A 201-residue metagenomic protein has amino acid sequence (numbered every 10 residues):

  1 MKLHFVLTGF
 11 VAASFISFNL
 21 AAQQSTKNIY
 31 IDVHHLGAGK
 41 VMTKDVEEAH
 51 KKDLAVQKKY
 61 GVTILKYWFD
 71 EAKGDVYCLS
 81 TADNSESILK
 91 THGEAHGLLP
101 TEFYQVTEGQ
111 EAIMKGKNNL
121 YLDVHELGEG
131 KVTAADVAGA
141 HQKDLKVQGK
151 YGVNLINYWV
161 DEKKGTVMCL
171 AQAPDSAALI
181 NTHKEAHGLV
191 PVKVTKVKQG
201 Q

Functional and structural regions predicted by a protein language model:
M1-Q24: Bacterial Sec-dependent N-terminal signal peptides
A21-K59, T63-L65, F69-G74, E86-I156 (+4 more regions): Short S/T/G/P-rich N-terminal loop/turn motif that feeds into the first structured element of a domain
L79-T81, L170-Q172: Short hydrophobic/aromatic beta-strand micro-patches that form the beta-sheet surface supporting nucleotide- or nucleic
P100, V190-P191: Outer-membrane beta-barrel domain signature
Q172, H187-G188: Short, charged helix-to-loop "capping" segments that act as catalytic/coupling loops
T195: Electropositive, surface-exposed helix/loop patches at the edges of structured domains that serve as adaptable
